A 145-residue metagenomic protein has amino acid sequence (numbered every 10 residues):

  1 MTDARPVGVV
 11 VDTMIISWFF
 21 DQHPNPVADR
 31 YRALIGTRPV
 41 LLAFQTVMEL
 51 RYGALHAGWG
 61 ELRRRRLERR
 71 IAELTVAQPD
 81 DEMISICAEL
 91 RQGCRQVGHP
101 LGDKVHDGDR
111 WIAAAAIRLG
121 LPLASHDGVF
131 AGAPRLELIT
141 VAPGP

Functional and structural regions predicted by a protein language model:
M1-A4, A113-P145: Acidic, PIN/NYN-like endoribonuclease modules and their adjacent C-terminal/linker elements
M1-L42, Y52-R69: Short, well-structured N-terminal submotif of metal-dependent ribonuclease cores
T2-D3, T75-A124: Active-site neighborhoods of divalent-metal-dependent phosphate/nucleic-acid chemistry enzymes
V11-D12, A43, V105-H106, D127 (+1 more regions): Histidine- and aromatic-rich ligand-binding microenvironments
D12-T13, L50, C87, A116: Generic structural signal for small/hydrophobic residues in well-ordered secondary structure, especially within
I16, V47-L50, F130-A131: A generic structural signal for short hydrophobic patches within well-formed alpha-helices
L41, A77, I139: General small-molecule cofactor/ligand-binding pocket signal
A57-E61, C94, T140-G144: Short, hinge-like loop/turn segments at secondary-structure boundaries
